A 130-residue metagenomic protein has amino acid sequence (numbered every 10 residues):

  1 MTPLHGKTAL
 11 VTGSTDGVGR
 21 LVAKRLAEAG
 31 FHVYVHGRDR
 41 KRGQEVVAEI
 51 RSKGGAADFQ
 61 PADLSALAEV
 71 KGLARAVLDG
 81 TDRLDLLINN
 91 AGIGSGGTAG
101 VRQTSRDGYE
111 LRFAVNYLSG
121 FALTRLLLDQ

Functional and structural regions predicted by a protein language model:
T2-Y34: Canonical Rossmann dinucleotide-binding motif of NAD(H)/NADP(H)-dependent dehydrogenases/reductases, specifically
L10, Y34, D58-Q60, F113: Conserved Rossmann-like nucleotide-binding pocket used by diverse enzymes that bind dinucleotide cofactors
A29-E45: Conserved glycine-rich Rossmann-like NAD(P)H-binding loop of the short-chain dehydrogenase/reductase
R40, Q60-R75: The beta1-alpha1 cofactor-binding region of Rossmann-like NAD(H)/NADP(H)-dependent oxidoreductases
S52-A56, A76-N89, S95-T104: A glycine-rich helix->loop->beta "capping" turn within Rossmann-like NAD(P)(H)-dependent oxidoreductase domains
I93, D129: Alpha-helical segment proximal to the catalytic Tyr-Lys
Q103-F121: Catalytic Tyr-X3-Lys loop
T124-R125: A short, exposed helix-loop element centered on a Lys and neighboring polar residues
